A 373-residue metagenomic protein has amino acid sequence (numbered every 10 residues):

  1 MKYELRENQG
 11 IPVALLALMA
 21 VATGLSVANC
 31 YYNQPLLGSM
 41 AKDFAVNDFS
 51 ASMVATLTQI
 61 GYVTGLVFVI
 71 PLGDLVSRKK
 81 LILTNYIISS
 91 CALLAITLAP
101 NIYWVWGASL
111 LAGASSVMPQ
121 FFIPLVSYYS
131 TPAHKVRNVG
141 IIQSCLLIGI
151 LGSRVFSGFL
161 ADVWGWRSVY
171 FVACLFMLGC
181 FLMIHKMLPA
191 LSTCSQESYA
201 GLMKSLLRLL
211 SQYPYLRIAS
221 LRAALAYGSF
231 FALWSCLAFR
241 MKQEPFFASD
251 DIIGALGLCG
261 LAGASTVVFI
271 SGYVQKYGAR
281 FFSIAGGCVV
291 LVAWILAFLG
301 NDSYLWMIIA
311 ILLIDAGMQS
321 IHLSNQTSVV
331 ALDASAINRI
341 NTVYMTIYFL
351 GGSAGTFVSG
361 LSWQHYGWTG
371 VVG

Functional and structural regions predicted by a protein language model:
K2-Q9, P189-L221: Juxtamembrane intracellular "pre-TM" segments in multi-pass secondary transporters
A45, S77, L98-Y103, S115 (+1 more regions): Helix-breaking motifs and short loop linkers at transmembrane-helix boundaries and internal kinks in secondary membrane
T64-I102: Conserved MFS/SLC helix-loop-helix module at the cytosolic interface between two early adjacent transmembrane helices
L66-S77, T266-A279, W363: Helix-to-loop junctions at the C-terminal end of transmembrane segments in multipass secondary transporters
L81-L94, F281-I295: Structural signature of the two symmetry-related core transmembrane helices
W104, I141-K186: Helix-loop-helix hairpin linking two adjacent transmembrane segments in secondary transporters
S109-S144: Cytoplasmic helix-loop-helix junction between adjacent transmembrane helices in 12-TM secondary transporters
M118-S130, S320-D333: Intracellular juxtamembrane helix-capping segments at the cytosolic ends of symmetry-related transmembrane helices
